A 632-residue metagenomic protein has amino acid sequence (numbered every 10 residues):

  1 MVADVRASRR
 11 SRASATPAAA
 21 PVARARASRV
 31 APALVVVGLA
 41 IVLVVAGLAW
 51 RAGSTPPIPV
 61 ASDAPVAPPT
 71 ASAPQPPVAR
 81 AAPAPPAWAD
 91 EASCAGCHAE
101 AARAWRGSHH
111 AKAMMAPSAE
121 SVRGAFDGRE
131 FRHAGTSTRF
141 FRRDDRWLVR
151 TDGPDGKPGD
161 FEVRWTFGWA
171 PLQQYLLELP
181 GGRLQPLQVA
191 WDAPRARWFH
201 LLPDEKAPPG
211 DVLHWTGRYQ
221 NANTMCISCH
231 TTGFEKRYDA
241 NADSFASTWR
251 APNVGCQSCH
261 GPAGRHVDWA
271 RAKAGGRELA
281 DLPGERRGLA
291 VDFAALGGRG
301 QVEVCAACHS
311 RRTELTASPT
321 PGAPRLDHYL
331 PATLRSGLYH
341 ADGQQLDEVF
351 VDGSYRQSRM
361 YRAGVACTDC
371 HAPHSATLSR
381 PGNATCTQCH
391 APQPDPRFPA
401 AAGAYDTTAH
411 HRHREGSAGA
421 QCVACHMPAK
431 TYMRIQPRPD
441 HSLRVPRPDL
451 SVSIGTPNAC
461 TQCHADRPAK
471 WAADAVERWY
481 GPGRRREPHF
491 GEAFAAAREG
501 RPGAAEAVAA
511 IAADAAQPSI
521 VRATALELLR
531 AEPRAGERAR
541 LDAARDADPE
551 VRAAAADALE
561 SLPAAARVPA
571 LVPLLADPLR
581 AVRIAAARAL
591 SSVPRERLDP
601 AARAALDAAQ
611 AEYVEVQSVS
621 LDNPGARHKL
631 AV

Functional and structural regions predicted by a protein language model:
M1-V22: N-terminal intrinsically disordered, acidic low-complexity segments at the extreme N-terminus
P32-R51: Hydrophobic alpha-helical membrane-insertion segments, chiefly the h-region of N-terminal signal peptides
A52-P68, V78-P83: Ser/Thr/Pro/Gly-rich low-complexity linker/stalk segments immediately outside membranes or between
P69, P74-V78, E100-G168, L172-L179 (+5 more regions): Primarily the internal scaffold of c-type cytochrome electron-transfer domains, especially repeated/multiheme c-type
P488-G500, I520-R534, A539-D542, E550-A564 (+3 more regions): Structural detector for internal amphipathic alpha-helices that build alpha-solenoid repeat scaffolds
P502-A513, P533-R545, P563-L575, E596-V614: Amphipathic alpha-helical scaffolding segments comprising HEAT/armadillo-like alpha-solenoid repeats
A516-P518, A547-P549, P578-L579, N623: Short inter-helical turns and helix N-cap capping residues of alpha-solenoid HEAT/ARM repeat scaffolds
P518, P600-V632: C-terminal luminal/periplasmic domains and tails of membrane-associated envelope-modifying transferases
